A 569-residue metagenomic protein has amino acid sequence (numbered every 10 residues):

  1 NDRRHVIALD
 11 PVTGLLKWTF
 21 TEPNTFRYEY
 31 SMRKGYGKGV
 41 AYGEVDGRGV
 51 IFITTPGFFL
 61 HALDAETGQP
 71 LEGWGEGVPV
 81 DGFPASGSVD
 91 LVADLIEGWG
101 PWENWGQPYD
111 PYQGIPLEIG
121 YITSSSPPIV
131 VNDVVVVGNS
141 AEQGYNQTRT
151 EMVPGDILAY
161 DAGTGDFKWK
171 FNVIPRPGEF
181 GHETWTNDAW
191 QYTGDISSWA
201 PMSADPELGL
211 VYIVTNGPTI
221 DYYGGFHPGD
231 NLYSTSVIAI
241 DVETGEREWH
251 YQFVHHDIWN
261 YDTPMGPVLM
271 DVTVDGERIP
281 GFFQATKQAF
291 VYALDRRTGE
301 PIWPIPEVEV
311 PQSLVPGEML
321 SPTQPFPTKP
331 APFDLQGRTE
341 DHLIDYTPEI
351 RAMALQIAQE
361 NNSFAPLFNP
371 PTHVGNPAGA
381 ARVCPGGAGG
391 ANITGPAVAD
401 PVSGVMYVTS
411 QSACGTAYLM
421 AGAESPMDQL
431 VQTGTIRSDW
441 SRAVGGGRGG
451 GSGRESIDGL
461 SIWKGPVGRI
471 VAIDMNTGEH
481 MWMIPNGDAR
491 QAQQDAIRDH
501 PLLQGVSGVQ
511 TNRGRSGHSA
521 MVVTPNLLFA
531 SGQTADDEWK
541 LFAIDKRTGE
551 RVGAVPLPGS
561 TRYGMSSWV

Functional and structural regions predicted by a protein language model:
N1-H5, S31-F59, G120-R149, D156 (+10 more regions): Repeat-blade elements of multi-bladed beta-propeller folds
V6-Y30, D46, L60-E118, T150 (+8 more regions): Extracytoplasmic/lumenal domain signature
P79, R176, N216-T219, A413: Short connector loops/turns at beta-strand edges and beta->alpha or beta->beta junctions
T286, E309, S412-C414: Glycine-rich beta-alpha junction loops
Q324, T328-A413, R469-A472: Long, low-complexity segments enriched in small/aliphatic residues
K464: Short beta-strand-loop/turn "lid" adjacent to the catalytic site in phosphate-handling enzymes
